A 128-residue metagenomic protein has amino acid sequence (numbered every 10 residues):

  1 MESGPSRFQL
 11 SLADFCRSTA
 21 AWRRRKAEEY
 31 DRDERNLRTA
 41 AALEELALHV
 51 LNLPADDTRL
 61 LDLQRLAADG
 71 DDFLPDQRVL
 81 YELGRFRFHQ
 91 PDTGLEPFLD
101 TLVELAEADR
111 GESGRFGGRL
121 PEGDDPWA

Functional and structural regions predicted by a protein language model:
M1-G4, L61-L63: Extended non-catalytic scaffold regions that mediate assembly and binding in large macromolecular machines
G4-W22, T39, D72-V79: Short amphipathic alpha-helical heptad-repeat segments
L10, R17-S18, R24, L37-T39 (+3 more regions): Short, intrinsically disordered, low-complexity terminal segments
A20-A27, A47-P54, R87, A106 (+1 more regions): A structural signal for well-ordered alpha-helices, especially hydrophobic packing surfaces of coiled-coils
R24-L37, P54-D57, D72-F73, F88-T93: Charged, low-complexity interaction regions
E34-D56, G94-P97, T101-E107: Short, charge-rich amphipathic interface segments used for partner binding and complex assembly
L51-P75, V79-L80: Short, charged early-sequence alpha-helical segments and their helix-coil boundaries
D69-A128: Amphipathic alpha-helical binding modules
